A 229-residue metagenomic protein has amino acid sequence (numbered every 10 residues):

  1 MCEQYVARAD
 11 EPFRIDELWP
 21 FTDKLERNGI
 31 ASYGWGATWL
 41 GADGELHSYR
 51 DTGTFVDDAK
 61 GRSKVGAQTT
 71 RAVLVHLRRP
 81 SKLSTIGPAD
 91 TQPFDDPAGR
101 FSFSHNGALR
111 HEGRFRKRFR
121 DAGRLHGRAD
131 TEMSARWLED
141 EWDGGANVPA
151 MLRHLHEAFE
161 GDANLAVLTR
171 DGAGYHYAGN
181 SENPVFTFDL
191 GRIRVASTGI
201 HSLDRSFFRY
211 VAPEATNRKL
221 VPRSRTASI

Functional and structural regions predicted by a protein language model:
M1-I229: N-terminal segments that mediate ammonia production and transfer in glutamine-dependent amidotransferase systems
